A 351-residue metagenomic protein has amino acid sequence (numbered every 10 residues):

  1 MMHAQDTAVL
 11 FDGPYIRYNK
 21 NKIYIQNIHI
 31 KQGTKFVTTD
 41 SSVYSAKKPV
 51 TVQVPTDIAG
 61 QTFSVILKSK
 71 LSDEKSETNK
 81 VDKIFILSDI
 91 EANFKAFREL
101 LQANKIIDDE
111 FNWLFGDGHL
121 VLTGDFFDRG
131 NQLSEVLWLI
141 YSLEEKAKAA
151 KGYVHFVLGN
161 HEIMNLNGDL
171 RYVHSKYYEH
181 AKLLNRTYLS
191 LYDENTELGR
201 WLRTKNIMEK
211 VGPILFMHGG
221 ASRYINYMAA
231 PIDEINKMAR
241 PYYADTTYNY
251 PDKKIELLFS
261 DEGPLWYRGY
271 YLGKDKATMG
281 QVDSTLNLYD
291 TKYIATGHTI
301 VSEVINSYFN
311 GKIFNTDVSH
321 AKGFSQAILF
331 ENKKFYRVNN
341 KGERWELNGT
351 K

Functional and structural regions predicted by a protein language model:
H3-K351: Feature recognizes metal-dependent phosphohydrolase scaffolds
